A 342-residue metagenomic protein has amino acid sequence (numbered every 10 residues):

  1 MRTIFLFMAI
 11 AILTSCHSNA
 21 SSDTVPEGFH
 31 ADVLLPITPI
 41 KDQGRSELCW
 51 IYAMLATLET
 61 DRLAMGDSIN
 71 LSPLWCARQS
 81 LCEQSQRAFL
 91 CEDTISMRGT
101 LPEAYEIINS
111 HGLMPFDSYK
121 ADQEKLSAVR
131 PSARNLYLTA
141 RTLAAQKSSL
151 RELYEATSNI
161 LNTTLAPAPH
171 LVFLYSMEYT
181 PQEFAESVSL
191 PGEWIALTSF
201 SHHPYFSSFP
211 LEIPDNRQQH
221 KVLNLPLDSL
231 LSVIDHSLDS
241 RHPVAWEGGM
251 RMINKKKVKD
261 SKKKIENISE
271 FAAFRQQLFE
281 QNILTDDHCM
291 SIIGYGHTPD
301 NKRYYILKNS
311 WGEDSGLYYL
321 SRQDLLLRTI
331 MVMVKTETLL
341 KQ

Functional and structural regions predicted by a protein language model:
M1-I4: Positively charged n-region of N-terminal signal peptides that target proteins for export
T14-S15: C-terminal motif of bacterial Sec signal peptides marking the signal peptidase cleavage site
S21-L35: N-terminal regions that are enriched for targeting/export leaders and immediately downstream pro/stem segments
L35-S46: A short glycine/serine-rich beta->alpha loop
T38, R151, E155-Q342: Active-site signature of cysteine proteases
G44-L58, T94-E106, H288: Active-site nucleophilic cysteine motif
I51, W75-R78, E106-I107, P115-S118 (+3 more regions): Structural recognition of the beta-strand scaffold that forms the well-ordered cores of secreted hydrolase catalytic
N70-S176: Papain-like cysteine protease catalytic cores
